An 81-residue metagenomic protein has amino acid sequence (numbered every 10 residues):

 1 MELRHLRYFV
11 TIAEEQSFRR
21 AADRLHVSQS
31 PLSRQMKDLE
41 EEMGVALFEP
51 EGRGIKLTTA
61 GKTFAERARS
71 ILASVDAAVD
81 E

Functional and structural regions predicted by a protein language model:
E2-H5, Q29, G54, G61 (+1 more regions): The N-cap/first-turn positions of alpha helices within or immediately adjacent to helix-turn-helix DNA-binding domains
F9: Short, basic/aromatic recognition patches that contact phosphate-bearing ligands
I12-S28: Short helix-boundary/capping micro-motifs
S17-F18, M36, P50: Helix-turn-helix DNA-binding elements, focusing on the entry/boundary residues of the two helices that contact DNA
R24-L25, M36, M43, F64: Core residues of bacterial helix-turn-helix
E40-L57: A short LG(V/I)-centered, amphipathic sequence patch enriched for acidic residue(s) preceding the LG motif
E42-M43, F64-E81: Alpha-helical linker/hinge and terminal dimerization helices associated with HTH transcriptional regulators
